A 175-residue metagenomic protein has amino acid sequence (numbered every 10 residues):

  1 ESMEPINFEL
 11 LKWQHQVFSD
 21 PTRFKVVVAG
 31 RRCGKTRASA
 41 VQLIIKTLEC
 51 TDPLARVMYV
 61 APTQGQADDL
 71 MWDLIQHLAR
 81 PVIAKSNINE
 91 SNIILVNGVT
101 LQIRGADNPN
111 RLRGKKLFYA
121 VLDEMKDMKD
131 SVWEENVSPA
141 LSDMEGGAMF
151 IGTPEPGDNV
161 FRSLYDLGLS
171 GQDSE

Functional and structural regions predicted by a protein language model:
E1-E175: Phosphate/NTP-binding elements of NTP-utilizing enzymes
